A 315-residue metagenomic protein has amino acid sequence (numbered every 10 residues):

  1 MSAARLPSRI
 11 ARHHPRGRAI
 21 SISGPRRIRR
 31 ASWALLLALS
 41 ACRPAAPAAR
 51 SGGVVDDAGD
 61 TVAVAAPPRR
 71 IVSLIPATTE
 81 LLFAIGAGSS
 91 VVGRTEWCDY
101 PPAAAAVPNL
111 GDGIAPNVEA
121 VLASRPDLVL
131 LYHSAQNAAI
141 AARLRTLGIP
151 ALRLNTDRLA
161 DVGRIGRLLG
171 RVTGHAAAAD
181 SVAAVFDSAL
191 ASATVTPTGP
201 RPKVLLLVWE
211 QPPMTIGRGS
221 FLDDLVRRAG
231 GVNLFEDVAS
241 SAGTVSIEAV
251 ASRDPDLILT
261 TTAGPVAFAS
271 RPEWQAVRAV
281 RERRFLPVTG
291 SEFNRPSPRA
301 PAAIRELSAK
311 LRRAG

Functional and structural regions predicted by a protein language model:
S2-A3, S8-S40: Sec-dependent bacterial lipoprotein signal peptides
W33, C42-T79, H175-L205, D254 (+1 more regions): Bacterial Sec-exported substrate-binding components of ABC uptake systems
V55-G59, L110-E119, A135, V238-I247: Short helix-initiation/N-cap motifs at beta->coil->alpha
R69-S134, L234, W274: A short, structured surface patch at a secondary-structure boundary
I75, H133-S134, V208, V238 (+3 more regions): Short secondary-structure boundary segments
T95, R218-A242, T262, L286-P287: His/Asp/Glu-enriched short active-site or ligand-binding loop at hydrolase and phosphoryl-transfer sites
V118-R125, L147, T244-D254: Short helices/loops that flank or line small-molecule/ion binding pockets
D127-L128, Y132, A138-M214, V232-D237 (+1 more regions): Extracytoplasmic substrate-binding proteins
